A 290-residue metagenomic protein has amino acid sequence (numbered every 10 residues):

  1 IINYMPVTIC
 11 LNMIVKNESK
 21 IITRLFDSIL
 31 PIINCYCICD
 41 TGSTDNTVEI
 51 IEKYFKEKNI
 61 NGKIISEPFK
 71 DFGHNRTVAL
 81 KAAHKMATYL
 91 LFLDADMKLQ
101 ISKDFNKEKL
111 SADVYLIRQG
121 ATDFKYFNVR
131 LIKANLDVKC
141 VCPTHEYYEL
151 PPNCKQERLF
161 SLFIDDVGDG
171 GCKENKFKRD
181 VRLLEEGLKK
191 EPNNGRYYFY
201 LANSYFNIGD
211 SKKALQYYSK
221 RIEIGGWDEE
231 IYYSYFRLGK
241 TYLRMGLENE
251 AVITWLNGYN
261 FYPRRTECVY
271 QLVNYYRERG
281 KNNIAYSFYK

Functional and structural regions predicted by a protein language model:
M13-C35: Short, well-formed alpha-helical segments that are part of the catalytic scaffolds of diverse glycosyltransferases
S28, I38-I51, P68-F69: A conserved acidic beta->alpha catalytic loop
E49-V78, A82: Conserved donor nucleotide-binding strand/loop of the catalytic core
G73-K81, A87, L91-L93, M97-Q216: Catalytic-site signature of metal-activated, phosphate-bearing donor transferases, centered on the GT-A/GT-A-like
P192, G226-E229, P263: Short coil turns that delineate tetratricopeptide repeat
R196, E229-Y233, E267: Start-of-helix register in tetratricopeptide repeats
